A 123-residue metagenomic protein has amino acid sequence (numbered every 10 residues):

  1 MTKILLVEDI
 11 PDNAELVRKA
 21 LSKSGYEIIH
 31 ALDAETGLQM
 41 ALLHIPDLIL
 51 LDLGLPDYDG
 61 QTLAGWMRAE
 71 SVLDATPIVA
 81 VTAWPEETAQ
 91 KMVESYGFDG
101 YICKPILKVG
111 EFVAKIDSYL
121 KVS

Functional and structural regions predicted by a protein language model:
E8: Conserved acidic carboxylate
E15-K23: Charged docking surfaces used in two-component/phosphorelay signaling
G25-L32, M40: Short hydrophobic/Thr-rich beta-strand motif most characteristic of the beta2 strand and flanking loop of CheY-like
D33-T36, D59-T62: Acidic catalytic/metal-coordinating carboxylates
H44-L50, L55: Active-site beta3 strand of CheY-like receiver
P56, E86: The feature encodes the CheY-like receiver
G60, V93-G100: As written
